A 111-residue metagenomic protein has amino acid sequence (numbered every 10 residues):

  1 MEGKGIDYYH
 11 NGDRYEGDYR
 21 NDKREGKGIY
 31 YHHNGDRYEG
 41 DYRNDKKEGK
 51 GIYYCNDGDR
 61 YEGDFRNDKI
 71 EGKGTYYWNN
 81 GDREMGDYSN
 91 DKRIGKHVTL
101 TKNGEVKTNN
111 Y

Functional and structural regions predicted by a protein language model:
M1-Y111: Glycine/tyrosine- and acidic-biased, solvent-exposed loop/turn segments at the edges of beta-strands
